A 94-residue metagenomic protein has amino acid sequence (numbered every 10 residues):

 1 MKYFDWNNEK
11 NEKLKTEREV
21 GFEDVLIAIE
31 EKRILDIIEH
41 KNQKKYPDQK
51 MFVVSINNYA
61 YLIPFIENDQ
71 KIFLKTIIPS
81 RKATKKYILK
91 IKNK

Functional and structural regions predicted by a protein language model:
M1-K94: Ribonuclease/tRNase effector modules and their secretory precursors
